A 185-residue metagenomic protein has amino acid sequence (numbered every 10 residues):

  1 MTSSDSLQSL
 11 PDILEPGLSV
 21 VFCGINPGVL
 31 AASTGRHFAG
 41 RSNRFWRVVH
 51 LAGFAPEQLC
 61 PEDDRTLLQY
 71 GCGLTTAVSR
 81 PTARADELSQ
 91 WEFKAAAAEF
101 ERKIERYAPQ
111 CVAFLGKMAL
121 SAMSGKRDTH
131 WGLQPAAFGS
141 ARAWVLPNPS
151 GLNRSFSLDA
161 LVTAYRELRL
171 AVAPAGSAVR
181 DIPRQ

Functional and structural regions predicted by a protein language model:
M1-S19, R41, V48, R84-A98 (+1 more regions): C-terminal capping/extension of enzyme domains
S9-E15, Q58-L67, K103: Short amphipathic alpha-helices and their capping/turn segments at secondary-structure boundaries
G17-V21, S33-R36: Short beta-strand segments
V29-A32, A83-R84, L120-M123, L152-S155: Short catalytic/ligand-binding loop motif for oxyanion handling, primarily in non-cytosolic enzymes, centered on
A31-W91: Short, surface-exposed acidic-centric catalytic microdomains
T34-R36, S124-K126, L158: Short amphipathic alpha-helical segments
Q69-K126: Internal catalytic-core helix/loop-beta-alpha segment that presents or stabilizes conserved functional determinants
